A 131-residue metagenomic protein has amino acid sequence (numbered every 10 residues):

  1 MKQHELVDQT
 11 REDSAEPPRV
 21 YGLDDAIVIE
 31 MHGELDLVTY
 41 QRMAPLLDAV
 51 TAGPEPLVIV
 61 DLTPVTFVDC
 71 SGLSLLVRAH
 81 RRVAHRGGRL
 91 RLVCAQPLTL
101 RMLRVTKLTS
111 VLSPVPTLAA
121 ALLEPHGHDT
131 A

Functional and structural regions predicted by a protein language model:
M1-L6, A131: Terminal targeting and flexible regions in eukaryotic proteins, enriched in but not limited to LRR-containing proteins
H4-L6, R11-P45, P64: STAS-typified acidic loop motif
T10, Q96, E124-G127: Short, structured coil/loop segments at alpha-helix boundaries
D25, P97, A119: Residues that form or immediately flank small-molecule/cofactor binding pockets and catalytic motifs
L35-L112: Amphipathic alpha-helical interaction surfaces in cytosolic regulatory modules
S113-T117: Short acidic-hydrophobic, aromatic-tinged amphipathic segments that line or gate anion-handling sites
L118-A131: Acidic/histidine-enriched, glycine/proline-rich intrinsically disordered or flexible terminal extensions
